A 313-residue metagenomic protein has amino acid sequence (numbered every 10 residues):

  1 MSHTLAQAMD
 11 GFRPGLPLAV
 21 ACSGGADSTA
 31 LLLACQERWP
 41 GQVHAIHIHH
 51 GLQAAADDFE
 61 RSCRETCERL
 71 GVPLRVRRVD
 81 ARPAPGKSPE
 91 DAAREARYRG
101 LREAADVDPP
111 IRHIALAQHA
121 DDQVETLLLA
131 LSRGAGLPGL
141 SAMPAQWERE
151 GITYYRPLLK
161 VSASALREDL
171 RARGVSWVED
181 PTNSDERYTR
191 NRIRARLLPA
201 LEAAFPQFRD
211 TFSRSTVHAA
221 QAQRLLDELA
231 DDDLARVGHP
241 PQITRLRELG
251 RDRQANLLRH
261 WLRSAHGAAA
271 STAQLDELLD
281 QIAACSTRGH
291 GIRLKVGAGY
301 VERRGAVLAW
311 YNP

Functional and structural regions predicted by a protein language model:
M1-A195, P199: Core alpha/beta nucleotide-donor-binding catalytic domains of modification enzymes
S2-A26, W39, H44, I48-H50 (+5 more regions): AMP-forming adenylation/ATP pyrophosphatase catalytic core
A55, A93, T189, A204 (+2 more regions): Catalytic cores of large soluble enzymes that bind and process phosphate-bearing ligands
F59, W177, F205, W261 (+1 more regions): Tryptophan-centered motif/residue detector
P73, S176, Q207, A268-A269: Short coil/loop linkers at secondary-structure junctions
R133, L137, A163, E202-P206 (+3 more regions): Alpha-helix boundary/capping and short turn/kink residues
A195-R196, A200-R209: Conserved anion/nucleotide-ligand pocket segment
